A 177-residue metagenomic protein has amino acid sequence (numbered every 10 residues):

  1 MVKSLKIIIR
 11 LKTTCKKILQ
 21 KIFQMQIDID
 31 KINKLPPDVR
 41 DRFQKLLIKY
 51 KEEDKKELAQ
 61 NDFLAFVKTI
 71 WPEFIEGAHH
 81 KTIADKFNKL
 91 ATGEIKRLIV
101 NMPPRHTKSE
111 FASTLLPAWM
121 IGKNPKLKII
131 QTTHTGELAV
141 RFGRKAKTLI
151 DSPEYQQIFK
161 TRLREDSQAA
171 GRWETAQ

Functional and structural regions predicted by a protein language model:
V2-I95: N-terminal accessory segments
H80, S109-T114, G136-A139: Short alpha-helical patches at coil-to-helix transitions and adjacent helical residues in well-structured domains
K86, L116-P117, F142: Short, hydrophobic/aromatic alpha-helical segments in well-folded domains
A91, K108, I121-G122: N-terminal cationic-hydrophobic initiation segments that often serve targeting/anchoring roles
I95-S113: Walker A/P-loop
S113-K123: Walker A/P-loop NTP-binding motif
K128-I130: Conserved beta-strand elements of the Class I
T132-Q177: Conserved nucleotide-state-sensing and coupling region of NTP-binding domains
